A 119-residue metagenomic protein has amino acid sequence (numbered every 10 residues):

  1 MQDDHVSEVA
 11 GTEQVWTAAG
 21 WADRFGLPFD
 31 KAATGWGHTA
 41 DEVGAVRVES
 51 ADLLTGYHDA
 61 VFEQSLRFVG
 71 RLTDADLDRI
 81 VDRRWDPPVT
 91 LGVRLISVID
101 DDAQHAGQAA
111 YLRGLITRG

Functional and structural regions predicted by a protein language model:
M1-G37, I80-G119: Short, contiguous alpha-helical
D30-D76, I96: Acidic/histidine-rich alpha-helical segments that form the ligand environment of transition-metal centers
